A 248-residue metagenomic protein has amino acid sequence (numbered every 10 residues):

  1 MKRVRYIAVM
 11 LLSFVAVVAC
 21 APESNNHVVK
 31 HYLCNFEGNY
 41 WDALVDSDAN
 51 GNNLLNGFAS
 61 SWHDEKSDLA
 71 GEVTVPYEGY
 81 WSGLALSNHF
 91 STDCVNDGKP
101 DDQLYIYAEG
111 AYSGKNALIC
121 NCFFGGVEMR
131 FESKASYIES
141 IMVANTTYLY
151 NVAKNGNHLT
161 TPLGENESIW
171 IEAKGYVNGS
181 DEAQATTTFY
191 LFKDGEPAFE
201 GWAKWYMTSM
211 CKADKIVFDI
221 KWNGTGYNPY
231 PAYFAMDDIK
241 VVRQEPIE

Functional and structural regions predicted by a protein language model:
R3-V4, L12, A16-W41, V242-E248: Bacterial Sec-dependent N-terminal signal peptides
H27-S133: N-terminal targeting leaders for non-cytosolic proteins
N35-G38, S140, K215, D238: Extracellular/lumenal ectodomain signal focusing on beta-strand-rich modules and carbohydrate-recognition contexts
A43-V45, T146-N151, T225-N228: Short catalytic/ligand-binding loop motif for oxyanion handling, primarily in non-cytosolic enzymes, centered on
S133-S140, A213: Extended extracellular/luminal ectodomain segments enriched in beta-structured repeat modules
M142-A144: Short edge beta-strand/loop segments characteristic of extracellular beta-sandwich folds
V152-I171: Short coil-to-beta strand junction motifs in C2/discoidin
I171-E248: Terminal, low-complexity interaction segments
